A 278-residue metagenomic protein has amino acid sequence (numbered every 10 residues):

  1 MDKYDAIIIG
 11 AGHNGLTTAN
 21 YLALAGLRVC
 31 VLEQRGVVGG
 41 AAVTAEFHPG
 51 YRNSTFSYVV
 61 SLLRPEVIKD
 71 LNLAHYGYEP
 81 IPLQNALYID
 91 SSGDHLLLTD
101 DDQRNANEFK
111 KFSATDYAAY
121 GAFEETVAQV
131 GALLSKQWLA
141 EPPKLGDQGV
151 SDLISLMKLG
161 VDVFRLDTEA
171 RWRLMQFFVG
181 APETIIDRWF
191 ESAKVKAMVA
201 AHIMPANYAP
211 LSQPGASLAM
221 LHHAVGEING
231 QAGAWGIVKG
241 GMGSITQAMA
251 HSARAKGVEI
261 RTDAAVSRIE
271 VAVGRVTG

Functional and structural regions predicted by a protein language model:
D2-G146: N-terminal glycine-rich phosphate/pyrophosphate-binding loop and immediately adjacent elements
I9, L32, V238, R261-D263 (+1 more regions): Generic beta-strand/beta-sheet core signal
V37-A41, P205-Y208, R268-E270: Flexible loop/turn segments at secondary-structure boundaries
P80, K196-H202, T262-R268: Beta-strand segments within the central parallel beta-sheet cores of soluble alpha/beta enzyme folds
S92-G93, A209-P214, E270-T277: A short, glycine/Asx- and small/polar-enriched loop/turn that sits immediately N-terminal to a beta-strand
A128-K256: Active-site/ligand-binding neighborhood in enzyme catalytic cores
A250, T262-G278: Conserved beta-strand-loop-beta-strand element in the redox core of flavoprotein oxidoreductases
